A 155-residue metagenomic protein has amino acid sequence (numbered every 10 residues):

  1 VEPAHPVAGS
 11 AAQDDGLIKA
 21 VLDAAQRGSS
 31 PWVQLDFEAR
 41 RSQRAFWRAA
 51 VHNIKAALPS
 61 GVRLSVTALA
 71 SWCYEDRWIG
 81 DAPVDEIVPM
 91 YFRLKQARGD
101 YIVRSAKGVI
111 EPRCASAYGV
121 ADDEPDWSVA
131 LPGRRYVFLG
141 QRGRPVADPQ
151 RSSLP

Functional and structural regions predicted by a protein language model:
V1-P155: Secreted glycan hydrolases and related glycan-binding modules that recognize and/or cleave
